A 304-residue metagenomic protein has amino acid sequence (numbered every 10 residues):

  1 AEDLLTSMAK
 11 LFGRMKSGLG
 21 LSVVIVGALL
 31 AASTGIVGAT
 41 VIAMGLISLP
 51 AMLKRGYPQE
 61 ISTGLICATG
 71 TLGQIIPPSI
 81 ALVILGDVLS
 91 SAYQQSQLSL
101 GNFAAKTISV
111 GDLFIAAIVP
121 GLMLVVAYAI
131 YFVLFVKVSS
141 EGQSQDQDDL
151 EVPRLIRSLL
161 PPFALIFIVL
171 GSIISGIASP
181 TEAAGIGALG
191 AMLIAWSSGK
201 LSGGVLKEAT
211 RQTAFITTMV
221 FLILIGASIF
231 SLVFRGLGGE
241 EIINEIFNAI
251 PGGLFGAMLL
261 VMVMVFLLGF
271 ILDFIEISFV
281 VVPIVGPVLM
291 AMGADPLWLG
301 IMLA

Functional and structural regions predicted by a protein language model:
A1-A304: Alpha-helical transmembrane segments of multi-pass membrane transport proteins
